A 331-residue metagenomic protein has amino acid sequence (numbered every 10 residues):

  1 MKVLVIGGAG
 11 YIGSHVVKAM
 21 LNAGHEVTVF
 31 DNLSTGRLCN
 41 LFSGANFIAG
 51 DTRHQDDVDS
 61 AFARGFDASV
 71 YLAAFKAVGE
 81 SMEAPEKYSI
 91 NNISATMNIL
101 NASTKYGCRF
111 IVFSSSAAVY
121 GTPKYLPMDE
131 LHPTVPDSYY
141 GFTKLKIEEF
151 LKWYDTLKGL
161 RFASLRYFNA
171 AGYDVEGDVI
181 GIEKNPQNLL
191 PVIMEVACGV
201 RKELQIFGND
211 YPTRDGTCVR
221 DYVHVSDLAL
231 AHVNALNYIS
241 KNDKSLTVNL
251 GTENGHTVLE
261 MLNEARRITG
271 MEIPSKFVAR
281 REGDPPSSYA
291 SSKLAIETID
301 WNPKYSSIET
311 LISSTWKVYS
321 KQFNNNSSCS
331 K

Functional and structural regions predicted by a protein language model:
M1-Y173: N-terminal Rossmann-like NAD(P)+-binding domain of SDR-like oxidoreductases, especially those catalyzing
K18, D59, L100, K152 (+4 more regions): Solvent-exposed, non-membrane alpha-helical residues enriched in polar/charged side chains
L38, F168-L189, G199-R220: Short, flexible, glycine-rich and Lys/Arg-enriched loop motifs at helix boundaries that contact anionic partners
N46, E83, K124-Y125, P133 (+7 more regions): Short capping/connector residues at structural and topological boundaries
R53, A73-K76, Y88, N185 (+3 more regions): Glycosyltransferase donor-binding loop in the core domain
S89, D137-L145, V179-P191, D221-Y222: Short-chain dehydrogenase/reductase
V192, C198-K331: C-terminal substrate-binding subdomain of Rossmann-fold SDR/epimerase-dehydratase oxidoreductases
